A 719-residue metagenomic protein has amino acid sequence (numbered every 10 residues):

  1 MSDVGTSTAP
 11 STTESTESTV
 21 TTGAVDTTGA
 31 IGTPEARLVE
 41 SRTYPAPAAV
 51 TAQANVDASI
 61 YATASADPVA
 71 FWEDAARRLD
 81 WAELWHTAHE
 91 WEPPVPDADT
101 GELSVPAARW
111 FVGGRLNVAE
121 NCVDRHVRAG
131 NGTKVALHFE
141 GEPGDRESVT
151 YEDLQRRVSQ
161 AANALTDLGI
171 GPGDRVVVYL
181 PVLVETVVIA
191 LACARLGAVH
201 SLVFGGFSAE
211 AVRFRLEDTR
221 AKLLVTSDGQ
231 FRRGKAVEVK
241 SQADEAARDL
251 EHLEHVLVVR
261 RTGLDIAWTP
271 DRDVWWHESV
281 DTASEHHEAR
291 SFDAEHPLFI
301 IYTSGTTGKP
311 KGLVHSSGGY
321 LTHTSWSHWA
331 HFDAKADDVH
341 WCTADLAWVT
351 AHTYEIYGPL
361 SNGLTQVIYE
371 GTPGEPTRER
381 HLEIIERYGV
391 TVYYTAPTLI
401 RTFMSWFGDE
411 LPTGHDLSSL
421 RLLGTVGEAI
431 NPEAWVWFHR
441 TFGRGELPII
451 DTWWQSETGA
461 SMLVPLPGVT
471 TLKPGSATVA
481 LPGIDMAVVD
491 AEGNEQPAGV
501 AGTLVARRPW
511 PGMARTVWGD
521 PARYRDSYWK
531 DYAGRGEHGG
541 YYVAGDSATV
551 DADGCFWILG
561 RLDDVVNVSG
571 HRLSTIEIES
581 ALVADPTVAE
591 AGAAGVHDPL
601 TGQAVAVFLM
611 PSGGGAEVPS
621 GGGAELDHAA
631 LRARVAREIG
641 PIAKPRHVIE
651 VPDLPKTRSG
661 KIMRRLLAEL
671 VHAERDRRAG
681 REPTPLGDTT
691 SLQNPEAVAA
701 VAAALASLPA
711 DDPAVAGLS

Functional and structural regions predicted by a protein language model:
D3, S7-S11, L191, R195-E278 (+2 more regions): Structural core segment of the AMP-binding/adenylate-forming
T133-V135, V256-V258, T269-Y302, K309 (+3 more regions): Conserved pre-ATP/AMP-binding loop-to-beta segment of ANL
V203-D228, A243, E386, Y393 (+5 more regions): AMP-binding/adenylate-forming catalytic core of the ANL superfamily
H255, V566, G592-D598, A606-V607 (+1 more regions): Conserved C-terminal "lid"/linker of ANL adenylate-forming enzymes
L321-V339, V349-T391, W406-F407, L411: Conserved AMP-binding/adenylation subdomain of ANL enzymes
S361-L364, T391-Y394, M404-L472, D485 (+1 more regions): Gly/Ser/Thr-rich phosphate-binding loop
V479-G483, N494-Y532, L573-T575, R675-D676: Conserved ATP/PPi-binding loop(s) of AMP-dependent carboxylate-activating enzymes
A487-R508, A552-D553, G623-H628, M663: Conserved beta-loop-beta connector loops within the AMP-binding
